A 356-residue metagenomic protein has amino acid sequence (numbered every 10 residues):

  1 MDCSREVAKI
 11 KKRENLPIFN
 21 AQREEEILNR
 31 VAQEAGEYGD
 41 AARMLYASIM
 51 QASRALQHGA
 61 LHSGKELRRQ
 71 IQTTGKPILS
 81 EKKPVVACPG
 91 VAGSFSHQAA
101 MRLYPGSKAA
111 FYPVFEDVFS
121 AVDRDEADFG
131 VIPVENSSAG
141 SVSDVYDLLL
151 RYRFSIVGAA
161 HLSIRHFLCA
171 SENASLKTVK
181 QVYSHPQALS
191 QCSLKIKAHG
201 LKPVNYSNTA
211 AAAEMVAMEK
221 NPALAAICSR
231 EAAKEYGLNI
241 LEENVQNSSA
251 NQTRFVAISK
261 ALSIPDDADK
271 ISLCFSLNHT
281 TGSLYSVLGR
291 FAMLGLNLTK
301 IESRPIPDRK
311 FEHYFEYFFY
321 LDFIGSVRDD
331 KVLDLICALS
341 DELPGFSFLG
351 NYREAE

Functional and structural regions predicted by a protein language model:
M1-E356: Domain-level signature for soluble enzymes in the chorismate/prephenate branch of the shikimate pathway
